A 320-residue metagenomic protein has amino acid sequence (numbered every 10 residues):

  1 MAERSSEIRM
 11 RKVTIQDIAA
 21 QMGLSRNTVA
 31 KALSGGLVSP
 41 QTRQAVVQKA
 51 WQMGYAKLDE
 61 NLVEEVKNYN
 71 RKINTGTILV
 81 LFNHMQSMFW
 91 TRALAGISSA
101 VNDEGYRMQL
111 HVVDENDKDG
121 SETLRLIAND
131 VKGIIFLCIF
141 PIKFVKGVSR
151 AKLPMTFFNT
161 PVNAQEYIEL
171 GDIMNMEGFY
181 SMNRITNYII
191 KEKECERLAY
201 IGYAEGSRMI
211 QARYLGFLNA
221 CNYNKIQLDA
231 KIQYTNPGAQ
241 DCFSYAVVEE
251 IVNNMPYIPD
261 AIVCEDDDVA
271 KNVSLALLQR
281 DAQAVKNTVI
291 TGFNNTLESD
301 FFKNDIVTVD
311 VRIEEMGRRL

Functional and structural regions predicted by a protein language model:
M1-K67: N-terminal helix-turn-helix DNA-binding module of bacterial transcription factors
M1-M10, Y69-N187, V252-Y257: Alpha-helical recognition/docking segments in bacterial nutrient-uptake and carbohydrate-utilization systems
Q21, R26-A30, E65-Q86, R197-A204: Short beta-strand segments enriched in small/hydrophobic residues
L79-L81, D130-C138, R197-G202, M255-D268 (+1 more regions): Periplasmic-binding protein-like
V101-V113, L218-Y245: Short beta-strand elements in bilobed, periplasmic/extracellular small-molecule ligand-binding domains
N163, G171-Y200, L215, N219 (+3 more regions): Hydrophobic alpha-helical segments within soluble ligand-binding/sensing domains
E196-R197, L228-K231, Q283-V289: Short acidic capping loops at alpha-helix termini that bridge into adjacent secondary structure
E249-L320: Flexible loop/turn connectors
